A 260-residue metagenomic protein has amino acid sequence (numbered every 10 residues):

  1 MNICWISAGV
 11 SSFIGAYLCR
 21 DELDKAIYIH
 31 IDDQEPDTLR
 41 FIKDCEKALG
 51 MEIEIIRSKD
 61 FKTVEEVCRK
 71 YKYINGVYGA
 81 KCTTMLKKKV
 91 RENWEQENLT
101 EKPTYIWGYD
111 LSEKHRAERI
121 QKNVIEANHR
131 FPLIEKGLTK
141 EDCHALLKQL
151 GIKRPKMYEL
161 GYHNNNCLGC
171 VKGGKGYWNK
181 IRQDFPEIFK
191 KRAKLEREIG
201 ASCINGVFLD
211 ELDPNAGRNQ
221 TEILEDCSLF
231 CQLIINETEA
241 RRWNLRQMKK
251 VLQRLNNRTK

Functional and structural regions predicted by a protein language model:
M1-K260: Nucleotide-activated chemistry modules centered on ATP-dependent adenylation/adenylyltransferase
